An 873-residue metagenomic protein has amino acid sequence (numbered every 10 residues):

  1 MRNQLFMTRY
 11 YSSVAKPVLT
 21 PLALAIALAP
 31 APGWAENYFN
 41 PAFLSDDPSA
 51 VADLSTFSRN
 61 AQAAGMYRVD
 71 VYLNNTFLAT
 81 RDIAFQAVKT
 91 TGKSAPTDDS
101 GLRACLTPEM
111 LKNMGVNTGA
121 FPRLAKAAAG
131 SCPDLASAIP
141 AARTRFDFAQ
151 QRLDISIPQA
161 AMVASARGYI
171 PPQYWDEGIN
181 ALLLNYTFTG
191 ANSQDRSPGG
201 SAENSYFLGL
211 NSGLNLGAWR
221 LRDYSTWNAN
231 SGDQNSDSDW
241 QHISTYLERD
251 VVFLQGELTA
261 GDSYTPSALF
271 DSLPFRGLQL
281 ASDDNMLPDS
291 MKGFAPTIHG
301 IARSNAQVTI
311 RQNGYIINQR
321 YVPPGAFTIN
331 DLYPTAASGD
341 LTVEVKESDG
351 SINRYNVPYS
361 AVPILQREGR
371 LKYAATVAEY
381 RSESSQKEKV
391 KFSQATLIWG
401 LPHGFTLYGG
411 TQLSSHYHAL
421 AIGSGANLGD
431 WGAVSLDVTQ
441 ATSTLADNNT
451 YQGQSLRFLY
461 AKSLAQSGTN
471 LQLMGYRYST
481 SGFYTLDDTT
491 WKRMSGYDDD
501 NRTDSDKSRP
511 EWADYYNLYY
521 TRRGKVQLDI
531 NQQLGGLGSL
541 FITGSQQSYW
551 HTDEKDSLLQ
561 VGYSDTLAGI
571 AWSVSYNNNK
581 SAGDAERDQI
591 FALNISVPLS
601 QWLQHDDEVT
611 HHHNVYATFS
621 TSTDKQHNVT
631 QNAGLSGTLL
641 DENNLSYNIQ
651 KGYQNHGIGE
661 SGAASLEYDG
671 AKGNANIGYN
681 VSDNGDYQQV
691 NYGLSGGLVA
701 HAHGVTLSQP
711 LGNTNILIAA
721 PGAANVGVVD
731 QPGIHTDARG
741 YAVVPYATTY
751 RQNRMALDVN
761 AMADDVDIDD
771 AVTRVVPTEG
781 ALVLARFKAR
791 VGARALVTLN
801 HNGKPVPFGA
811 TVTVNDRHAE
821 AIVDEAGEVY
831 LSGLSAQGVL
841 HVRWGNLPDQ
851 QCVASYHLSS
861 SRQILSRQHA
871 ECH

Functional and structural regions predicted by a protein language model:
R2-A35: Gram-negative bacterial Sec-dependent N-terminal signal peptides
A35-D70, L78-A79, T107-N117, F121 (+9 more regions): Flexible, glycine-rich linker and terminal segments associated with outer-membrane beta-barrel/transport systems
R81-R103, A129: Short acidic/polar beta-strand-loop edge motifs in secreted extracellular and Gram-negative envelope-associated
D98-L106, A202-E203, S414: Soluble non-cytosolic domains of exported or imported proteins
S212, A375-S384, K389, S393-T411 (+2 more regions): Core alpha-helical transmembrane segments of integral membrane proteins
G325-A326, S415-H416, T442: Short coil/turn segments at the loop-to-beta-strand junctions that recur within blades of beta-propeller repeat folds
I329-T335, D340: Extracytoplasmic assembly/pore-lining segments of large envelope/extracellular complexes
